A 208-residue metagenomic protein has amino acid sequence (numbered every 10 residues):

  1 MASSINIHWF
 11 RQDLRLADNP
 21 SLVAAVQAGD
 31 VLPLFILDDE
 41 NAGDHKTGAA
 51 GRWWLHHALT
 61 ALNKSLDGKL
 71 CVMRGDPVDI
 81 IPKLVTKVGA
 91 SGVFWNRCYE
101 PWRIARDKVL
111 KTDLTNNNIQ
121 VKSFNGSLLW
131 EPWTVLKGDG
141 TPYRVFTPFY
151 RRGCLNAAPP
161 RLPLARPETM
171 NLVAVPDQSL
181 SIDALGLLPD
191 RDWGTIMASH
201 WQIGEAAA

Functional and structural regions predicted by a protein language model:
M1-P160: Trp/Phe/Arg-rich N-terminal binding region typifying the photolyase-homology
P142-A208: Glycine/tryptophan-enriched, flexible segments
